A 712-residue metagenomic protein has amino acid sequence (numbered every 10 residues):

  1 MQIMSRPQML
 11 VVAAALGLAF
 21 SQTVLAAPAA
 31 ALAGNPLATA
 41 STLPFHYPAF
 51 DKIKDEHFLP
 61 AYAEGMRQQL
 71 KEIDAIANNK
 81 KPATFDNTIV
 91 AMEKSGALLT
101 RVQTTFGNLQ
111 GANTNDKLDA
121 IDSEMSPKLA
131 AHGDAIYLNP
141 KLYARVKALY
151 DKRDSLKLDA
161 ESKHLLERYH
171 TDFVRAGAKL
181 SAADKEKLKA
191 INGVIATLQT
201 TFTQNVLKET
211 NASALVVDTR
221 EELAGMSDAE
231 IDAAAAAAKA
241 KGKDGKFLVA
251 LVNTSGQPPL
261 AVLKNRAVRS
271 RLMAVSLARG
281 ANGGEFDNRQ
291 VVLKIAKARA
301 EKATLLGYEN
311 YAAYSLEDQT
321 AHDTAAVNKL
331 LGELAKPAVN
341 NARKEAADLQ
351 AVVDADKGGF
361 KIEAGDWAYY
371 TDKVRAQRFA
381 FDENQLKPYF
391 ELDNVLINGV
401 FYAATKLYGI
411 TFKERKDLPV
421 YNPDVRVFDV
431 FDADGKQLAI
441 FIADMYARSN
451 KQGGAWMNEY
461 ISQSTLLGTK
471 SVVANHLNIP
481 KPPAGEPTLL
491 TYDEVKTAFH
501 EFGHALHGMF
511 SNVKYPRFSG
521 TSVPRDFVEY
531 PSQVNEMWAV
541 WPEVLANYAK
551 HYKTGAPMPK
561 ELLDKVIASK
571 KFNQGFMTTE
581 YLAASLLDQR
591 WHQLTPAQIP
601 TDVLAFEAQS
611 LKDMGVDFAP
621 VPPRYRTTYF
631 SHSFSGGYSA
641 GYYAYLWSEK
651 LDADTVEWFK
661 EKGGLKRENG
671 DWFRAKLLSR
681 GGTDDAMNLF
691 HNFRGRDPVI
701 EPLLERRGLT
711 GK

Functional and structural regions predicted by a protein language model:
M1-L25: Gram-negative bacterial Sec-dependent N-terminal signal peptides
A27-D232, F659: N-terminal helix-rich structural modules
A29-K54, G225, K241, K246-L248 (+9 more regions): C-terminal, non-catalytic "cap/extension" segments appended to globular domains
T42-H57, F106-M125, A148-A190, A250-Q290 (+6 more regions): Short His/Asp/Glu-rich catalytic/ion-coordination signatures at enzyme active sites or charged loops
A75-K80, T84, Y311, K413-D417 (+2 more regions): Surface-exposed patches in mature extracellular/periplasmic domains of secreted proteins
A97-N108, E167, T171, A274 (+3 more regions): Short, hydrophobic/amphipathic alpha-helical patches that form generic packing surfaces within helical domains
E161, L165, T197, Q204 (+8 more regions): Active-site-proximal, well-structured secondary-structure segments within enzyme catalytic domains
P480-F499: Short pre-active-site segment immediately N-terminal to the catalytic Zn-binding motif
